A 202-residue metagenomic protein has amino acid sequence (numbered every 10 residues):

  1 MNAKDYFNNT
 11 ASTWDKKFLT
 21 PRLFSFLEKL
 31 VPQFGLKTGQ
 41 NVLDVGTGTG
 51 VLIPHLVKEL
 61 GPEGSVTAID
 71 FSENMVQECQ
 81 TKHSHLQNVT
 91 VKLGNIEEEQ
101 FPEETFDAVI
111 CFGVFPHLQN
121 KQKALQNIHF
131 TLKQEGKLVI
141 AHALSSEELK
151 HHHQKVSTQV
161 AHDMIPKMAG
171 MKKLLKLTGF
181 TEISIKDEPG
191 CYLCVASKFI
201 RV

Functional and structural regions predicted by a protein language model:
M1-L36, V51-H55, M75-E78, K82 (+3 more regions): Conserved class I S-adenosyl-L-methionine
L43, T49-E98: Class I SAM-dependent methyltransferase SAM/SAH-binding core
E97-A108: A short acidic, Gly/Pro-enriched loop at the edge of an enzyme's catalytic core that lines a small-molecule cofactor
A108-N120: A short SAM/SAH-binding and catalytic strip from SAM-dependent methyltransferases
Q122-Q134: A short glycine-rich, Lys/Arg-flanked "PGG" loop and its adjoining helix->strand segment in the class I
V139-H162: Conserved class I S-adenosyl-L-methionine
D163-T178: Short alpha-helix
G179-T181, K186-V202: Core SAM-dependent methyltransferase catalytic element
